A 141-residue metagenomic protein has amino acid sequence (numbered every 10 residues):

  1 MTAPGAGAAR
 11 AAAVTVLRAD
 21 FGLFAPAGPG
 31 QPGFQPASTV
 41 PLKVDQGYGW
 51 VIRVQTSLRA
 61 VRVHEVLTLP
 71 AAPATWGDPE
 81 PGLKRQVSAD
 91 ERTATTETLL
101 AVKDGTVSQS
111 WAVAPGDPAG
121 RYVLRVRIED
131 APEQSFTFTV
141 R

Functional and structural regions predicted by a protein language model:
M1-A3: Bacterial N-terminal signal peptides
G5-A11: Boundary at the C-terminal end of the N-terminal hydrophobic targeting segment
A12-V113, E133-T137: Contiguous segments within soluble domain cores/interaction surfaces
P118-R125: A glycine-anchored, Pro-Gly-centered beta-turn/N-cap motif
R127-A131: Beta-strand-rich extracellular modules
T139-R141: Short beta-strand edge segments in extracellular beta-sheet folds
